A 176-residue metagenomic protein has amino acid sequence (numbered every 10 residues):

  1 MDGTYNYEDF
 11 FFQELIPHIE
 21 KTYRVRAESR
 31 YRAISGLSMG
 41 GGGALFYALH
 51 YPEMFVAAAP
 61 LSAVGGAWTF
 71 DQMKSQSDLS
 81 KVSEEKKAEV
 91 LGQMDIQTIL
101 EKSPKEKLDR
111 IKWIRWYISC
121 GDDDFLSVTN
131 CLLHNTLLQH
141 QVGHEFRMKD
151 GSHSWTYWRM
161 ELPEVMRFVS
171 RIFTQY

Functional and structural regions predicted by a protein language model:
M1-Y176: Non-catalytic cap/lid and distal C-terminal segments of serine-dependent acyl enzymes
